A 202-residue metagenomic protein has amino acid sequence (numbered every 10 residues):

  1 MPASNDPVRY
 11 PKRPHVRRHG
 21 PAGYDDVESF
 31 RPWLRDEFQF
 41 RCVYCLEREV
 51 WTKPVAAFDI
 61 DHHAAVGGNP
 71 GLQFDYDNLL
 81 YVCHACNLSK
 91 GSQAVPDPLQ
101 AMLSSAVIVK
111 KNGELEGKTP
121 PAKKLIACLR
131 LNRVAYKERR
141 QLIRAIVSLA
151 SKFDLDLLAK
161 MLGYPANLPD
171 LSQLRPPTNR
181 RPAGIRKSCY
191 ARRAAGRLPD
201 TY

Functional and structural regions predicted by a protein language model:
P2-Y44, G67-F74: Short, charged surface segments at domain edges that flank catalytic/cofactor-binding sites
D6-P7, V50-W51, Q73, D77-Q93 (+2 more regions): Short, surface-exposed, charge-dense and proline/glycine-enriched linear segments
R9, R13, R17-G20, P54 (+3 more regions): Amphipathic, alpha-helical segments enriched in basic
F30-A57, C83-A85: Short cysteine-rich loop/turn motifs with clustered Cys
E47-Y81, S92-I108: Histidine-centered nuclease catalytic patch
K90-L157: Conserved, surface-exposed functional patches that form binding/active-site neighborhoods
C128-Y202: C-terminal, charged low-complexity interaction regions
